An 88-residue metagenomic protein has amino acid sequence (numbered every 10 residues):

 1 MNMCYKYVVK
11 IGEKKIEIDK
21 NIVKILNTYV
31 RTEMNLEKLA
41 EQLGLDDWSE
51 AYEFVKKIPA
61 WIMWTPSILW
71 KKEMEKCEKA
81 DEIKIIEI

Functional and structural regions predicted by a protein language model:
M1-T28, Q42-Y52, K56-I88: Long, charge-rich, low-complexity intrinsically disordered regions
T32: Flexible coil/turn residues that form the inter-helical turn or adjacent wing/linker of helix-turn-helix
L36: Helix-turn-helix DNA-binding elements, focusing on the entry/boundary residues of the two helices that contact DNA
